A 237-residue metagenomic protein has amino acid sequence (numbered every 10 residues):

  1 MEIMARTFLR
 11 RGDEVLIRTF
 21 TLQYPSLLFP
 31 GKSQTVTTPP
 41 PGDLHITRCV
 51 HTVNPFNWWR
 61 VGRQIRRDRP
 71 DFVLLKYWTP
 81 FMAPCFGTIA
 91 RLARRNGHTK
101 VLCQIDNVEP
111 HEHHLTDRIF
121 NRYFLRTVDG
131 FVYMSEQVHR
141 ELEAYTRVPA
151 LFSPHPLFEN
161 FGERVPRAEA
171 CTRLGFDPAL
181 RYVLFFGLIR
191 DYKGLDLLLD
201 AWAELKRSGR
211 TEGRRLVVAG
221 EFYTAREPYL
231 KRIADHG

Functional and structural regions predicted by a protein language model:
M1-G31, T37-G42, T99, G130: N-terminal subdomain of nucleotide-sugar transferases
F20-P25, G213-L230: Glycosyltransferase donor-sugar binding loop
T47-V50, V61-P84, T99-Q104: Short N-terminal targeting/anchoring amphipathic segment
C49, E227-G237: Nucleotide-activated donor-binding/catalytic signature segment of Leloir-type glycosyltransferases, i.e., the conserved
G97-L102, N107-T127, E136, R140 (+1 more regions): Nucleotide-sugar donor phosphate/pyrophosphate-binding loop at the beta->alpha transition of glycosyltransferases
R126-R167: Donor nucleotide-sugar binding/catalytic pocket of nucleotide-sugar-dependent glycosyltransferases
G162-F176, K231: A short helix/loop element that forms part of the nucleotide-sugar donor recognition site in Leloir-type
F176-K193, L199-W202, V217: Conserved donor-binding/catalytic core segment of Leloir-type glycosyltransferases
